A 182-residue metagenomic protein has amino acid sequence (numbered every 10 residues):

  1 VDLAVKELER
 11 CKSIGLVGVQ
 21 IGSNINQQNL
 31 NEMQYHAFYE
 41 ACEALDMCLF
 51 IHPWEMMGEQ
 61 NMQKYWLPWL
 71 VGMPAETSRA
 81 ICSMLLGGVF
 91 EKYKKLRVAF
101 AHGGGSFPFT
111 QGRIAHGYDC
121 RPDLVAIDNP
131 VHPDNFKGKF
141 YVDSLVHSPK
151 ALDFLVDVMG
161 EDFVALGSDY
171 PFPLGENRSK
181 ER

Functional and structural regions predicted by a protein language model:
V1-G87: Active-site gating/metal-coordination segments in enzymes
E59, Q63-L86, Y93, R97 (+1 more regions): H/E-rich (His + Asp/Glu) clusters that bind or coordinate divalent metals
